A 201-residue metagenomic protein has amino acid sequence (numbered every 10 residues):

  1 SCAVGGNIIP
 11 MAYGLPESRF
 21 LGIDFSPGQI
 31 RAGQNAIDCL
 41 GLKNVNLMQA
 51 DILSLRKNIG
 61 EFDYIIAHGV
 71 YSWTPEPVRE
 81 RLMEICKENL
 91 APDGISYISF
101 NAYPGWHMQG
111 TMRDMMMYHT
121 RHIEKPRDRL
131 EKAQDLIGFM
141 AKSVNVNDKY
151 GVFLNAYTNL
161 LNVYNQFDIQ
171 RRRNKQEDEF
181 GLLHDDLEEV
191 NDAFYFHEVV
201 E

Functional and structural regions predicted by a protein language model:
V4-E17: Conserved SAM-binding loop of SAM-dependent methyltransferases across substrates and taxa, primarily the Class I
R19-D24: Conserved SAM-binding motif I beta-strand of class I
S26-G28: Conserved SAM/SAH-binding beta-strand->alpha-helix loop
G41-I52: Conserved SAM-binding strand-loop segment of SAM-dependent methyltransferases
R56-I65: A short acidic, Gly/Pro-enriched loop at the edge of an enzyme's catalytic core that lines a small-molecule cofactor
E80-P92: A short glycine-rich, Lys/Arg-flanked "PGG" loop and its adjoining helix->strand segment in the class I
I95-V152: Conserved class I S-adenosyl-L-methionine
D148-E201: Rossmann-like AdoMet/SAM-dependent catalytic core
